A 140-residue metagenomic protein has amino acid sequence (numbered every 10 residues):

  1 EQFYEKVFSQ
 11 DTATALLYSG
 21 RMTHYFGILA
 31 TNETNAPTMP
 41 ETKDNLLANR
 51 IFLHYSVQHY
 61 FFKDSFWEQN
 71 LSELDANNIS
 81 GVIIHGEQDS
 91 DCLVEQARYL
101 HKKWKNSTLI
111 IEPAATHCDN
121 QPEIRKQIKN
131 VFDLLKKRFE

Functional and structural regions predicted by a protein language model:
E1-S72: Alpha/beta-hydrolase
Q2, K6, N106-I111: Short helix/strand-capping connector loops at secondary-structure junctions
Q58, D89, T116-H117: Glycine-/small-residue-rich active-site loops that bind phosphorylated ligands and cofactors
S72-N78, K103-W104: Short, conserved loop/helix-junction motifs that constitute active-site signature segments in enzyme catalytic cores
N77, I83-H85, D89: Short beta-strand/loop motif that positions the catalytic acidic residue of the alpha/beta-hydrolase fold
S90-Q96: Conserved alpha/beta-hydrolase "acid-adjacent" motif
S107-E140: Catalytic active-site module of serine/aspartate enzymes centered on a nucleophile-bearing elbow/loop
